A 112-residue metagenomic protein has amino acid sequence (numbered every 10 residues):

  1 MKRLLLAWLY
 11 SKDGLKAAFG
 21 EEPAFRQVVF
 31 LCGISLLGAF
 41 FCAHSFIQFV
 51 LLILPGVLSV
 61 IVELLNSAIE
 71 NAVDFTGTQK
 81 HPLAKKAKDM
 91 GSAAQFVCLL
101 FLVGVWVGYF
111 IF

Functional and structural regions predicted by a protein language model:
K2-N71, T76, K80-P82, K86-F112: Hydrophobic alpha-helical transmembrane segments
